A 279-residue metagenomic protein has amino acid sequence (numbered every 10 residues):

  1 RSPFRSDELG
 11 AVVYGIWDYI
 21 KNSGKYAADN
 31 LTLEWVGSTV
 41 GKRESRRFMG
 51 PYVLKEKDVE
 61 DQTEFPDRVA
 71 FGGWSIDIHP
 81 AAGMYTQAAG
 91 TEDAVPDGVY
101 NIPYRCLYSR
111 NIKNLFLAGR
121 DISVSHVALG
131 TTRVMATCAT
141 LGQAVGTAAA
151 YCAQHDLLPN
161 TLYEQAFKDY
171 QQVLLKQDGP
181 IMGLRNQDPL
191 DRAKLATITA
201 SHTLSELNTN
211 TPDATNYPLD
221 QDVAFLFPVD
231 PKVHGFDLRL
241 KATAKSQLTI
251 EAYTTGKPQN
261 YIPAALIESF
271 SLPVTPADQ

Functional and structural regions predicted by a protein language model:
R1-K232, T243-D278: Flavin (FAD/FMN)-binding glycine-rich loop and adjacent Rossmann-like elements that form
G235-K241: Short edge beta-strand/loop segments characteristic of extracellular beta-sandwich folds
